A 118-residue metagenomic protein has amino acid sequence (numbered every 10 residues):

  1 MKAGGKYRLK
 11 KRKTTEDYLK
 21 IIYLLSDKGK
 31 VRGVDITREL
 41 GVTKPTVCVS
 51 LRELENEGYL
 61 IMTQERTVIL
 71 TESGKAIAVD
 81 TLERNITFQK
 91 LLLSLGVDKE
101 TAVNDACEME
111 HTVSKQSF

Functional and structural regions predicted by a protein language model:
L9-V42: N-terminal helix-turn-helix DNA-binding core of bacterial DNA-binding proteins
G33, L51, F88: Helix-turn-helix DNA-binding elements, focusing on the entry/boundary residues of the two helices that contact DNA
R38, E55-N56: Alpha-helical residues within the helix-turn-helix
R66-N85: Basic, amphipathic "hinge/linker" alpha-helix immediately C-terminal to the N-terminal HTH DNA-binding motif
I86-F118: Amphipathic alpha-helical dimerization/coiled-coil segments that flank or bridge DNA-binding/regulatory modules
